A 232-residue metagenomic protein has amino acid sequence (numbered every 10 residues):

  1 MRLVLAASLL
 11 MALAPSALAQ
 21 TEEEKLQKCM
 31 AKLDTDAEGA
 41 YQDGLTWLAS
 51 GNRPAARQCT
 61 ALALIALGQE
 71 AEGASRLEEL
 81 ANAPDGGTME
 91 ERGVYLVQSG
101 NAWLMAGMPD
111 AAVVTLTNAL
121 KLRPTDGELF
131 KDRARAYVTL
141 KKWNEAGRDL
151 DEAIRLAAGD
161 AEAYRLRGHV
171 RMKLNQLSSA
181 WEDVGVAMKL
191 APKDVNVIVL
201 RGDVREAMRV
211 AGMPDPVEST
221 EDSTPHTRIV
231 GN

Functional and structural regions predicted by a protein language model:
A12-C59, G68-S75, V210, H226-N232: N-terminal leader/linker segments that initiate helical-solenoid repeat arrays
E22, P54-A55, T88, G93 (+5 more regions): Helix-start (N-cap) detector for alpha-helical repeat units in TPR-like alpha-solenoids, especially tetratricopeptide
C29-M30, L62, N101, R135 (+2 more regions): Residue-level recognition of tetratricopeptide repeat
A49-S50, A83-T88, L122, L156 (+1 more regions): Structural marker of alpha-solenoid helical repeat scaffolds
A66-L67, M105-A106, T139-L140, K173 (+1 more regions): Register position in tetratricopeptide repeats
W181, K189-N232: Terminal, low-structured helical/coil segments at or just beyond the last alpha-helical repeat
